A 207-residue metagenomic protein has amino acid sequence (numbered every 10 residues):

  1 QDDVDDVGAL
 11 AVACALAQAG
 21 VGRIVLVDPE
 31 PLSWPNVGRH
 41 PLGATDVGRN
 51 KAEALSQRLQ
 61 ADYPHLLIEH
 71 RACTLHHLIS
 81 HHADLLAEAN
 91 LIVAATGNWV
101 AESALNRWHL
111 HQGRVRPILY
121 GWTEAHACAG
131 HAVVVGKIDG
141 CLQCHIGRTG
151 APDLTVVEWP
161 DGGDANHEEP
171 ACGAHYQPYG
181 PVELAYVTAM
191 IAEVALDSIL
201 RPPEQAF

Functional and structural regions predicted by a protein language model:
Q1, P35-L42, C172-G180: Glycine- and acidic
Q1-P31: Glycine-rich adenosine-cofactor-binding loop
A9, L32-P35, H76-I79, V100-E102 (+1 more regions): Flexible loop/turn segments at secondary-structure boundaries
A19, V27-P29, R71, A94-A95 (+1 more regions): Generic beta-strand/beta-sheet core signal
G22-I24, L67, P117: Residues at the starts of beta-strands that form the adenosine-phosphate
P29-L67: Glycine-rich phosphate-binding loop and adjoining beta1-alpha1-beta2 segment of Rossmann-like nucleotide-binding folds
S56-L91, T96-V100: A structured beta-alpha segment of the ubiquitous adenosine-cofactor-binding alpha/beta core
A87-L91, A95-F207: Glycine-rich phosphate/adenylate-binding loop
